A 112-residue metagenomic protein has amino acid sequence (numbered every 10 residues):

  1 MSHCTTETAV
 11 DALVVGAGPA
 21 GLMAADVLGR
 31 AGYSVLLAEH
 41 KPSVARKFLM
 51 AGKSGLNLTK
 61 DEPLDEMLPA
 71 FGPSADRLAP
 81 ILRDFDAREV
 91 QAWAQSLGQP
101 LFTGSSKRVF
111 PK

Functional and structural regions predicted by a protein language model:
C4-A20, L36: Beta1/beta-strand and adjacent pyrophosphate-binding region of the FAD-binding site in flavoprotein oxidoreductases
E7, V27, G72-P73: Generic signal for short, ordered secondary-structure residues within or immediately flanking folded domains
L13, G29-K53: Glycine-rich FAD pyrophosphate-binding loop
R46-K112: Conserved N-terminal/central alpha/beta ligand/cofactor-binding core
